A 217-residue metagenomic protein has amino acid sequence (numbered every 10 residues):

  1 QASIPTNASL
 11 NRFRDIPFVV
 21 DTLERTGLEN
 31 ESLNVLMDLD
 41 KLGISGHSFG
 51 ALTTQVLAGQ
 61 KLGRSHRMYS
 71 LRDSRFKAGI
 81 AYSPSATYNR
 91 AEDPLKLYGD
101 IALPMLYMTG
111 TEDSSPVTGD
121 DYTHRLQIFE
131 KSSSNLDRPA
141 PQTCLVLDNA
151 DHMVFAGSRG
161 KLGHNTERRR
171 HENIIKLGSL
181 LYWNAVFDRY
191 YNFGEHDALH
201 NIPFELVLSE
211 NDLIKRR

Functional and structural regions predicted by a protein language model:
A2, L71-R72, S85-I101, D121-H124: Flexible "cap/lid" loop of the alpha/beta hydrolase fold
A2-L39: Alpha/beta-hydrolase active-site loop
E31, K41-G43, I80: Residue in the alpha/beta-hydrolase core beta-strand immediately N-terminal to the catalytic nucleophile
G46-T54: Gly/Ala-rich beta-loop-alpha elbow adjacent to hydrolase catalytic centers
T53-L57, S65: Hydrolases whose catalytic domains are alpha/beta-hydrolase-1, hotdog thioesterase, or metallo-beta-lactamase-like
R64-A86: A conserved short beta-strand
K96-N173: Active-site-adjacent alpha-helix of alpha/beta-hydrolase-fold enzymes
L147-R217: Alpha/beta-hydrolase-fold serine-hydrolase catalytic core, especially in secreted/extracellular enzymes
